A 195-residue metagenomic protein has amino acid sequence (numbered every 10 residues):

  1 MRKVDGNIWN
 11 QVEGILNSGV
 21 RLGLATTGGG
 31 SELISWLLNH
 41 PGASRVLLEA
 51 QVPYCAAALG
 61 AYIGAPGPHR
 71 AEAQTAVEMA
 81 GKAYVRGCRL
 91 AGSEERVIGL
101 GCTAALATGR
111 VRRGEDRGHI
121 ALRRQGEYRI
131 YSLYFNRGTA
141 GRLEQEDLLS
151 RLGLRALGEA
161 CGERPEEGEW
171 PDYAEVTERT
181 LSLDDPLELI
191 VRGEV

Functional and structural regions predicted by a protein language model:
R2-A174: Short alpha-helical segments enriched in small residues
R164-V195: Non-catalytic propeptide/linker segments at domain boundaries
